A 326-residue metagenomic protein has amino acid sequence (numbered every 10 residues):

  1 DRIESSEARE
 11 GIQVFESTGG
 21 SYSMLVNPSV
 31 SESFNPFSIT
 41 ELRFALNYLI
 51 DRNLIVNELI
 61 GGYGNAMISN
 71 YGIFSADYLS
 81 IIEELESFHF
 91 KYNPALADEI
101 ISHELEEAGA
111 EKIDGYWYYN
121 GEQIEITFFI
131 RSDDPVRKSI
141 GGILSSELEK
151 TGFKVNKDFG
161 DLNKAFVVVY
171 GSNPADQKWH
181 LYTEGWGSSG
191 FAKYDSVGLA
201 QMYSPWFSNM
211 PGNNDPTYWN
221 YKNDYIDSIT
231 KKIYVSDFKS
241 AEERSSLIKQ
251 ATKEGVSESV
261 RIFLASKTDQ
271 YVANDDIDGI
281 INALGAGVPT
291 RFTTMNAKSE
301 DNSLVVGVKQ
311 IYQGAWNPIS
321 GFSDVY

Functional and structural regions predicted by a protein language model:
D1-R2, K154: Ligand-site clamp/hinge motif
S6-G20, L25, F166-K231, I319-F322 (+1 more regions): Acidic-aromatic pocket-rim loops
I12-F15, K154-G160: General small-molecule cofactor/ligand-binding pocket signal
F15-F34, N47, G72-Y78: Periplasmic solute-binding protein
G19-S21, S259, D301: Extracytoplasmic
L25, N35-P36, V272-P289, Q313-Y326: A structural "hinge/loop" feature
S38-K150, K222, S246, Q250 (+2 more regions): Append "and occasionally in soluble cytosolic enzymes with long acidic Gly/Pro-rich linkers
F44, Y48, V56-G61, F90 (+3 more regions): Extracytoplasmic/peripheral linker and loop segments enriched in polar/acidic and small residues with frequent Thr/Pro
